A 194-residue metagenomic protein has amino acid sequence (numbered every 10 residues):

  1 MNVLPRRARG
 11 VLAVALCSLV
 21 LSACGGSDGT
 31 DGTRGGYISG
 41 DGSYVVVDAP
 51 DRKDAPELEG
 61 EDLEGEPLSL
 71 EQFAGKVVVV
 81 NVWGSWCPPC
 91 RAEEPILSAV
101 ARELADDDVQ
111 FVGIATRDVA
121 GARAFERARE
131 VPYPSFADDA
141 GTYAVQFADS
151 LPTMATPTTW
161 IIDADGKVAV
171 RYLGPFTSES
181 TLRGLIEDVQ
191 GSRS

Functional and structural regions predicted by a protein language model:
M1-E59, G184, G191-S194: N-terminal targeting signals for export/organelle localization
S43-Y44, L68, A144-F147: N-terminal post-signal-peptidase region of extra-cytosolic proteins
D48-V78: A short beta-strand-turn-helix
L68-R91, L97: Short active-site neighborhood of thiol/selenol oxidoreductases, capturing the structured segment around
V82-G84, I114-R117, D138-D139, P175: Active-site-proximal beta-strand/loop segments in catalytic clefts of secreted hydrolases
R91-E130, A140-Q146: Structural microenvironment flanking redox-active thiols in thiol-disulfide oxidoreductases
R127-P132, D139-G191: Thiol/disulfide oxidoreductase modules built on the thioredoxin-like
